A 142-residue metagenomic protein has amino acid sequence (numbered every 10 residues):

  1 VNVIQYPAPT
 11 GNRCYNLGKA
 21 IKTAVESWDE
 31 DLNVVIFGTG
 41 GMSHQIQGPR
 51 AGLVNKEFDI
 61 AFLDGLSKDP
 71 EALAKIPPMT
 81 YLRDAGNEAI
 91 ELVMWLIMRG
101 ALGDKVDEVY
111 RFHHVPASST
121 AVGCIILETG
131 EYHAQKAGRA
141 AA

Functional and structural regions predicted by a protein language model:
V1-K19, S27-E30, G48-A142: Flexible, D/E/H-enriched segments
A24: Catalytic-core regions built around general acid/base machinery
L32-G40: Beta-strand elements within well-structured catalytic alpha/beta cores of enzymes that handle phosphate/sulfate esters
G40-G48: A structural signal for small-residue-enriched, beta-sheet-centric alpha/beta enzyme cores and oligomeric scaffold folds
